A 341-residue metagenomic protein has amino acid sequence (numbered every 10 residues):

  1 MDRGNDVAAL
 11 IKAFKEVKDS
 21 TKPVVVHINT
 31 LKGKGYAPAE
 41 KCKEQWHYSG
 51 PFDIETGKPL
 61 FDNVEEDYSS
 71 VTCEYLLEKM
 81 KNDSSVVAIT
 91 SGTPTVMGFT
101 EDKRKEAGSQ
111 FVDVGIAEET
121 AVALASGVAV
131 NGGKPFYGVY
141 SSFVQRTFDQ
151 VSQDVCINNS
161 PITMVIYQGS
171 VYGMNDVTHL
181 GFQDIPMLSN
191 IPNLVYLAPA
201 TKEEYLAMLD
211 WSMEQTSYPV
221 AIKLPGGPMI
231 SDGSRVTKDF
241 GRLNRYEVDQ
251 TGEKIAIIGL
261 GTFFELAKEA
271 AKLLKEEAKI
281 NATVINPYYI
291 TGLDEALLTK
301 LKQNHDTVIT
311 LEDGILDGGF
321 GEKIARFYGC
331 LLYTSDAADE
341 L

Functional and structural regions predicted by a protein language model:
M1-A13, D19-S217, P228: Thiamine diphosphate
V87-I89, A256-I258, I309: Conserved beta-strand elements of the Class I
A88, L274, Y333-T334: Adenylate-forming
P228-E247: Aromatic-enriched
I258-A278, L293-L297: Redox- and metal-dependent alpha/beta enzyme cores, enriched for Fe-S-associated oxidoreductases and cofactor-handling
N281-L301: Generic long, charged, amphipathic alpha-helical segments
K300-L311, I315-L332: C-terminal structured "cap/appendage" subdomains that terminate the fold
Y333-L341: Single conserved hydrophobic/aromatic residue that forms the stacking wall/gate of nucleotide- or nucleobase-binding
